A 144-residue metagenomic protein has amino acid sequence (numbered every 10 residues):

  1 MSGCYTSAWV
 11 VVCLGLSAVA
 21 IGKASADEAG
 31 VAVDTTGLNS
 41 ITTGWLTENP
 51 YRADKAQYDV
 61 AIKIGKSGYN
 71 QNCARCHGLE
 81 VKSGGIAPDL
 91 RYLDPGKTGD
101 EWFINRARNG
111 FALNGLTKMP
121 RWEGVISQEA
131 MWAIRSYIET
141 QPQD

Functional and structural regions predicted by a protein language model:
M1-V10: Bacterial N-terminal signal peptides that target proteins for export
V10-A18: Bacterial N-terminal signal peptides
A20-A26: Sec/Tat signal peptide C-region and signal peptidase I cleavage site
A26-V33, G84-R91, N109-Q141: Axial heme c-ligation environment in periplasmic c-type cytochrome domains
G30-G68: Electrostatic cytochrome c docking/interface patches
I64, G78-R108: Gly/Gly-Pro-rich "capping" loops immediately C-terminal to redox-active cysteine motifs in periplasmic/lumenal
G65, N70-L79, F103, M119 (+1 more regions): The canonical Cys-X-X-Cys-His
G68, Q143-D144: Short sequence/structural segments immediately N-terminal
